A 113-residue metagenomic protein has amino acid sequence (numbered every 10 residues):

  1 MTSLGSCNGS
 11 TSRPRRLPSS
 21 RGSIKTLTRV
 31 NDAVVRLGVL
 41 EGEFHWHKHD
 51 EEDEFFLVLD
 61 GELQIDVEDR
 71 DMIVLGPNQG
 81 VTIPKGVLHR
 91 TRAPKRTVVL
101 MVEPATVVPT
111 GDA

Functional and structural regions predicted by a protein language model:
M1-R36: A short, N-terminal "cap"/entry segment at the start of jelly-roll beta-barrel domains of the cupin/DSBH fold
S20, V34-D50: Conserved short histidine dyad/triad with adjacent acidic residue
K25-V30, W46-H49, F56-L57: Short secondary-structure boundary/capping segments within folded domains
N31, L59-D60, G76-P77, K95 (+1 more regions): A cytosolic small-molecule/anion-sensing beta-strand core signal
V34, E43, F55, E62-Q64 (+3 more regions): Structural motif
V39-L40, H49-E68, V102: Short, conserved beta-strand element in jelly-roll/cupin
D69-G86: Short acidic-glycine-tyrosine-enriched beta hairpin
K85-D112: Ligand-binding loop in jelly-roll beta-barrel domains
